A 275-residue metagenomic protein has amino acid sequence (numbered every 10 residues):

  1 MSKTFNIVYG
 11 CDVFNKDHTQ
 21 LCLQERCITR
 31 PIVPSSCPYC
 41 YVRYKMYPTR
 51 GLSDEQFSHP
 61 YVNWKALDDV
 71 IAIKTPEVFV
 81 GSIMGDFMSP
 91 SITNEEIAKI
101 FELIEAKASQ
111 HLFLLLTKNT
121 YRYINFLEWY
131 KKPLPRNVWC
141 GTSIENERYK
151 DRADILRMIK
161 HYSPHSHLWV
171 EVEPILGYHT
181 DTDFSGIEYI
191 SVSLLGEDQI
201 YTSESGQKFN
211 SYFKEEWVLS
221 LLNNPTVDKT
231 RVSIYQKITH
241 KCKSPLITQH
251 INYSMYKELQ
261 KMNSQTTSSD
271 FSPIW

Functional and structural regions predicted by a protein language model:
M1-G10, H161-H165, I175-L176, T180-W275: Auxiliary Fe-S-binding modules of radical SAM enzymes
S2-V138, E147-A153, H161-P164, F184: Conserved Radical SAM active-site core
F79-G81, F113-L115, V138-T142, L168-V172 (+2 more regions): Hydrophobic faces of well-ordered beta-strands that scaffold small-molecule active sites in alpha/beta enzyme cores
M84-S89, N119-I124, V138-K150, I175-H179 (+1 more regions): Conserved radical SAM core fold
F101, E105, R157, L219-N223: A structural alpha-helix within SAM-dependent methyltransferase catalytic domains
K107-Q110, E171, D198: Short, surface-exposed, polar/charged, turn-prone segments marking secondary-structure boundaries
